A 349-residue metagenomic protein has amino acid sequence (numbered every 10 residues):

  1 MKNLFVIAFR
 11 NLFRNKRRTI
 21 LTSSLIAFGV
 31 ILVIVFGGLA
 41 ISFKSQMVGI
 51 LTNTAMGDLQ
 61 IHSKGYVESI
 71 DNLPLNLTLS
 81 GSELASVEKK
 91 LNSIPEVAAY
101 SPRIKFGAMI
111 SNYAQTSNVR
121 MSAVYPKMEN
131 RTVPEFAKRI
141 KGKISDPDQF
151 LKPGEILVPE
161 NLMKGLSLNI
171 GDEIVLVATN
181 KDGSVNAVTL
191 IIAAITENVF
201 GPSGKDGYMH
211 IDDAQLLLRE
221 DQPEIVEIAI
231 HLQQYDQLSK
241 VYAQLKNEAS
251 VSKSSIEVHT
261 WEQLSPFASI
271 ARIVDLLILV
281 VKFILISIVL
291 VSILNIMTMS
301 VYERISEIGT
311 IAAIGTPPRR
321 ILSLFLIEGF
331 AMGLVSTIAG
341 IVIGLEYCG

Functional and structural regions predicted by a protein language model:
M1, F5-F9, W261-Q263, I270 (+2 more regions): Alpha-helical membrane-protein architecture signal
M1-V35: N-terminal Sec/SRP start-transfer signal
L21-L32, D275-N295, G329-G340: Alpha-helical transmembrane segments of integral membrane proteins
I31-H62, Y66: Alpha-helical transmembrane segments
K64, S69, P74-L75, L79-Y208 (+1 more regions): A structural signal for hydrophobic secondary-structure junctions, strongest on transmembrane helix-loop-helix units
I70, P74-L77, E197-V199, I230-S239 (+1 more regions): Structural beta->alpha junctions
Q234-L290, Y302: Peri-transmembrane interface segments
T298, E307-C348: Transmembrane alpha-helical interface segments in multi-pass membrane proteins
